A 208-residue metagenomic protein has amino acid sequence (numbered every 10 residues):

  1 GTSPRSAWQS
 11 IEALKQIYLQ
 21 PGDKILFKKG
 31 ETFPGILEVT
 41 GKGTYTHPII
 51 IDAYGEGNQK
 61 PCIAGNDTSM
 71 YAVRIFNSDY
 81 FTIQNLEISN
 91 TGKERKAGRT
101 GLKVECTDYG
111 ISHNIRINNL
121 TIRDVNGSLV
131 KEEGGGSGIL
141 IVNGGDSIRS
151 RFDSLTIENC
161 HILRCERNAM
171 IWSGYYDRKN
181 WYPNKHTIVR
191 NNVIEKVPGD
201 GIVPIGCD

Functional and structural regions predicted by a protein language model:
G1-K28, T32-P34, E38: Acidic Gly/Asp/Thr-rich repetitive segments characteristic of extracellular carbohydrate-active and adhesion proteins
K24-K29, K42-A97, D124-K131: Right-handed parallel beta-helix/beta-spiral solenoid domain characteristic of secreted/periplasmic
L26, E38, I50-D52, C62-A64 (+8 more regions): Extracellular beta-strand solenoid repeats
K28-G30, K42, A53-E56, N66-T68 (+8 more regions): Beta-strand repeat scaffolds of extracellular/surface proteins
P34-E38, N66-A72, G92-G101, I122 (+4 more regions): Short glycine/acidic-rich loop motifs that flank beta-strands on beta-rich extracellular proteins
P48, D52, G57, D79-N90 (+5 more regions): Right-handed parallel beta-helix
